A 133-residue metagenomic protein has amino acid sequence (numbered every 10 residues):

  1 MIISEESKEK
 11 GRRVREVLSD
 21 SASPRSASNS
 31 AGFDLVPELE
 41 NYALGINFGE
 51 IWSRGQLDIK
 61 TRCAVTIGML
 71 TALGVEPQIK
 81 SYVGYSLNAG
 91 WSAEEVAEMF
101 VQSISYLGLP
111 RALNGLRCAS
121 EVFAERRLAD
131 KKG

Functional and structural regions predicted by a protein language model:
M1-I59, A112-G133: Acidic, glycine/proline-rich low-complexity segments that act as flexible tails and inter-domain linkers
K8, A72, Y106-L107: Alpha-helical transition-metal enzyme core signature, strongest for iron centers
A27-G32, T66-L70, G84-L87: A ubiquitous short alpha-helical element
L44, T61-C63, I79, V96: N-terminal alpha-helical segment
T61-L70, F100: Short, structured motif recognition centered on aromatic/hydrophobic residues
A72-A97: Mid-chain, well-packed structural core segment of small domains
E95-A119: Preference for long, well-ordered alpha-helical segments
